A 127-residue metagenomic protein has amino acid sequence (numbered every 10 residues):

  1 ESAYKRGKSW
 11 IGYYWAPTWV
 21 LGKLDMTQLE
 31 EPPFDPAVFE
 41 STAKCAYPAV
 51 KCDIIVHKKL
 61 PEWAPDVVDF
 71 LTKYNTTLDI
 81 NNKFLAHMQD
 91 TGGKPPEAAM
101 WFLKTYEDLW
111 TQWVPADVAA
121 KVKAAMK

Functional and structural regions predicted by a protein language model:
E1-K8, K44-A46, L60-W63, D69-L71: A residue-level marker of the well-folded mature domains of exported/periplasmic proteins
E1-V38: Ligand-binding pocket segment of bilobal, Venus flytrap-like solute-binding proteins
A3-G7, D66, N75-K127: An extracytoplasmic/periplasmic, membrane-proximal ligand-sensing/linker region
Y14-P17, H57, Y74: Active-site-proximal beta-strand/loop segments in catalytic clefts of secreted hydrolases
L24-T27, I54, K58, N82: Flexible, active-site-adjacent loop/turn segments at secondary-structure boundaries
A49-W63, A86-H87: A bilobed periplasmic-binding-protein/Venus flytrap-type ligand-binding module shared by bacterial periplasmic
C52-I54, T72-L78: Phosphate-moiety recognition in structured ligand-binding domains
